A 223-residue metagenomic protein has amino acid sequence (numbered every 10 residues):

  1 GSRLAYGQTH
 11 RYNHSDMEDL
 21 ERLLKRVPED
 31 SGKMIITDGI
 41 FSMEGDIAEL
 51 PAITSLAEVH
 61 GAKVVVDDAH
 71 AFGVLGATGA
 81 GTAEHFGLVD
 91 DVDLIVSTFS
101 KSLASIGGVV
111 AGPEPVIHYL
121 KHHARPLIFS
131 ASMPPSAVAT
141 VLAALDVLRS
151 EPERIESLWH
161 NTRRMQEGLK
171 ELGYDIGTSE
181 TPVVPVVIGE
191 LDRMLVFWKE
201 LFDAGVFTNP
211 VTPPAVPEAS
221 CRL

Functional and structural regions predicted by a protein language model:
G1-A5, E18-L20: Substrate-binding/gating loop at the entrance of the active-site cleft, primarily in PLP-dependent aminotransferase-like
A5, V59-H60, A204: Helix C-cap/helix->beta junction micro-motif
H10-V66: Active-site phosphate-binding strand-loop segment of PLP-dependent enzymes
Y12, K33, V96, S130-A131 (+1 more regions): Short beta-strand
G61, A80-S100, H118-H122: Conserved active-site segment immediately N-terminal to the catalytic lysine that forms the internal aldimine
L94-V96, I106-I155: Conserved core segment of the aminotransferase class I/II
E156-M165, K170-G205, A215-C221: Conserved PLP-binding catalytic core of the aspartate aminotransferase-like
